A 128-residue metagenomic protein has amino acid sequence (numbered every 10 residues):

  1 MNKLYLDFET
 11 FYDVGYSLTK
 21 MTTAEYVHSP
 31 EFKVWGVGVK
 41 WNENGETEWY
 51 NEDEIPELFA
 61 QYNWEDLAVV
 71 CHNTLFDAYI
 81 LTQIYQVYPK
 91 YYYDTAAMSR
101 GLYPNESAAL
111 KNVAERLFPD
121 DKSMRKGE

Functional and structural regions predicted by a protein language model:
M1-F32: Entry/capping segment at the start of metal-dependent catalytic domains with acidic active-site entry clusters
F32-E128: Active-site-proximal helix-loop-helix substrate-binding element of RNase H-like nuclease domains
